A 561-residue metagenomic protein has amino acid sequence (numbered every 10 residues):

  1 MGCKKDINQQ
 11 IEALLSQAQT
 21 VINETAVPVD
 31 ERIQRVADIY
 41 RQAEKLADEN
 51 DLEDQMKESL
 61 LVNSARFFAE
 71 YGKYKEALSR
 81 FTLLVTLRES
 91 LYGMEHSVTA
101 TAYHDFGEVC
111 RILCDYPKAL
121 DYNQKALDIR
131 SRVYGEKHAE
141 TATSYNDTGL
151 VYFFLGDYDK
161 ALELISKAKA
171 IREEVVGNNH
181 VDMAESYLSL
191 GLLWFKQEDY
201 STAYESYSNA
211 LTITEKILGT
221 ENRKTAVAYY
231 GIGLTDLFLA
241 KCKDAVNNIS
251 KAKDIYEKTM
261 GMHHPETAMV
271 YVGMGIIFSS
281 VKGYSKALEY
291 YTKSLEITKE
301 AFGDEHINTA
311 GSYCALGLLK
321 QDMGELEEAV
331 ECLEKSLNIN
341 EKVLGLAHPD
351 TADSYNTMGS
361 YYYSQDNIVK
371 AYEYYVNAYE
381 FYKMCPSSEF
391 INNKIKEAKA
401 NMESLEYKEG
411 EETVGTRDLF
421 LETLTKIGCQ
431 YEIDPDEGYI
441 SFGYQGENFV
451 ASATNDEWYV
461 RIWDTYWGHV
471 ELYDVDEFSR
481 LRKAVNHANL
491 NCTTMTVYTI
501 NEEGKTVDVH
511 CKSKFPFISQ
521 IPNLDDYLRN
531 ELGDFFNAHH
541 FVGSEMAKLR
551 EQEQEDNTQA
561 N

Functional and structural regions predicted by a protein language model:
K4, E49-L52, S90-M94, R132-E136 (+6 more regions): Short coil/turn linkers that connect adjacent helices within long alpha-helical scaffolds, especially alpha-solenoid
L15-N23, Q55-E70, S97-I112, A139-F154 (+6 more regions): Conserved alpha-helical positions within TPR/SEL1-like repeat arrays
V369-P386: TPR/TPR-like (Sel1-like) alpha-helical repeat modules
Y407-N455: Charge-rich, low-complexity N-terminal segments
T465-K512: Short, internal acidic amphipathic alpha-helical interface segments that mediate docking to partner proteins
